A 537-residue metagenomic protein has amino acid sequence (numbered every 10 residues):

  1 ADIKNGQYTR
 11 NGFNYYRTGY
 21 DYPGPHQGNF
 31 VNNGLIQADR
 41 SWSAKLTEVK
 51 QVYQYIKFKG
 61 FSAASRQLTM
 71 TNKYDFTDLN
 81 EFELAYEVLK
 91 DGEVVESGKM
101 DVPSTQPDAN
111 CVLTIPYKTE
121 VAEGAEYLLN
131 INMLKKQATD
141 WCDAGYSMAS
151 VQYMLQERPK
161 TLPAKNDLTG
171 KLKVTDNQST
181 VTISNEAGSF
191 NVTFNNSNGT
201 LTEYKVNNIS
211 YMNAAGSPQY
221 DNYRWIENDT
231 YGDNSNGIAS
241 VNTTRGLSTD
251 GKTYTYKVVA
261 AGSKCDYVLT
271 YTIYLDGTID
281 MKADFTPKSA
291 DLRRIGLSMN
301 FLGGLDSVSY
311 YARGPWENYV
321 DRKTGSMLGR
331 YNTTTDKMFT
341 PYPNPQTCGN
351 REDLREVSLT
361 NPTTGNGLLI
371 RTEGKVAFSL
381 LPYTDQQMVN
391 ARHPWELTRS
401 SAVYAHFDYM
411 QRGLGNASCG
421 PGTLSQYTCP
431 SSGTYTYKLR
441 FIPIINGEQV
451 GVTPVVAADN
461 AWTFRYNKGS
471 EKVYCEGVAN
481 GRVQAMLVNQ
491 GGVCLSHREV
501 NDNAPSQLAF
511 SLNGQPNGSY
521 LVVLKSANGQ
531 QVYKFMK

Functional and structural regions predicted by a protein language model:
A1-S65, D75-N80, A85-V94: Extended substrate-binding grooves/exosites of carbohydrate-active enzymes
A44-F82, A164-T182, A283, P454-R465: Surface beta-strand/loop "capping" patches
D75-F82, S289-L292, G477-Q484: A short beta-turn/strand-edge loop motif at beta-sheet boundaries
G92-A125: Intrinsically disordered, low-complexity Pro/Gly/Ser/Thr-rich segments with frequent PxxP/GP/PP motifs and embedded
V102-N110, C429-S431, V500-P505: Short proline/glycine- and polar residue-rich coil/turn motifs
P116-G124, T139, Y153-E448: Beta-strand/loop-rich accessory regions of lumenal/periplasmic or secreted enzymes, predominantly carbohydrate-active
D140-Y153, Q530-K537: Edge beta-strands of extracellular beta-sandwich domains
V455-K537: C-terminal outer-membrane/trafficking sorting elements
